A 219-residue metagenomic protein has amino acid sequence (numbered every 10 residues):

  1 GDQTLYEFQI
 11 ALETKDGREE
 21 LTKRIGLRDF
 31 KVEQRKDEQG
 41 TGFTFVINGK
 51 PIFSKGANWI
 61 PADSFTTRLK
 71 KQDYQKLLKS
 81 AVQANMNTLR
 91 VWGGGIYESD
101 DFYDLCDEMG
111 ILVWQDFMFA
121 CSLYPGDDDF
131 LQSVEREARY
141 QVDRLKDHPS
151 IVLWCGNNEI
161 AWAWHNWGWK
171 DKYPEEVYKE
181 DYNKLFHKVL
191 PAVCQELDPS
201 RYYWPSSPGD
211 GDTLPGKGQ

Functional and structural regions predicted by a protein language model:
G1-T88: Secreted/periplasmic carbohydrate-active enzymes, especially glycoside hydrolases
T88-E108, V113-Q219: Substrate-binding/catalytic cleft of secreted carbohydrate-active enzymes, primarily glycoside hydrolases
